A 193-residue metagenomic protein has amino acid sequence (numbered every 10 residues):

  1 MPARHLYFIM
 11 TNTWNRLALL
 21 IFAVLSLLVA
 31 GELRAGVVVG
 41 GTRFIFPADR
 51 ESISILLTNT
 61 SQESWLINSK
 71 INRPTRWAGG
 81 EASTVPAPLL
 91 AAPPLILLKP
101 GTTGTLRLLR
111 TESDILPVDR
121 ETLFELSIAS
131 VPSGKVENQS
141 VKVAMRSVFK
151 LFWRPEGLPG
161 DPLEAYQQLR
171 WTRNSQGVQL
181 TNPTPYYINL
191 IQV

Functional and structural regions predicted by a protein language model:
H5-I21: Bacterial N-terminal signal peptides that target proteins for export
A35-T60, G160-R173, G177: Beta-sheet-dominated interaction scaffolds and their linkers
I53-N59, L108, F124-A129, V178-N182: Buried hydrophobic-core signal for structured, non-transmembrane domains
S61-S83, P185-V193: Short acidic, flexible loop segments centered on an aromatic residue
E81-D114: Intrinsically disordered, low-complexity Pro/Gly/Ser/Thr-rich segments with frequent PxxP/GP/PP motifs and embedded
S113-E156: Terminal connector regions
